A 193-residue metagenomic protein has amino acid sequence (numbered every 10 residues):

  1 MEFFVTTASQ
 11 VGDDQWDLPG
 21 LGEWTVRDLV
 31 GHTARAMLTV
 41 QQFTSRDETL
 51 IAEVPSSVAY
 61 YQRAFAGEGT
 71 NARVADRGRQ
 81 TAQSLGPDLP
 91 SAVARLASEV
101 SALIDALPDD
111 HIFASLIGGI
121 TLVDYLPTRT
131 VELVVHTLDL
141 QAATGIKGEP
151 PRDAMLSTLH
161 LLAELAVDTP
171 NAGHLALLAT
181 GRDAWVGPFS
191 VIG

Functional and structural regions predicted by a protein language model:
F3, Q10-G22, Q42-G67, R73-G193: Structured surface interface patches that mediate subunit assembly and partner/cofactor docking
T25-D47: Extended cationic-aromatic binding surfaces that line active-site or macromolecule-binding grooves and engage
